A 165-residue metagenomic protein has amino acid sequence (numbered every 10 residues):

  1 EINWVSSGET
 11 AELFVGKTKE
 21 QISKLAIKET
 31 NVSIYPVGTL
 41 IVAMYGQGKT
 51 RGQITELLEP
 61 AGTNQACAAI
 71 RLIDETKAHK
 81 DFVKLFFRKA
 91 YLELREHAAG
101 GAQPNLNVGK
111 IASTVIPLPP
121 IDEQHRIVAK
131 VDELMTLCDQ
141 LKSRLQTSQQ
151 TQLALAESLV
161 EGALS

Functional and structural regions predicted by a protein language model:
G8-V37, T63: Sequence-specific dsDNA recognition surfaces
T10-L13, Q47-G48, E75-T76: Short, charged/polar surface micro-motifs in flexible loops or helix N-caps
L13-V15, G52, A78-K80: Short helix/loop capping segments that flank catalytic or ligand/cofactor-binding pockets
L40-I41: Generic structural signal for buried aliphatic residues
Y45, R51-E56, T63-L72, F82-L118: Glycine-anchored helix-breaking recognition loops at helix->coil/strand junctions
E75-D81, H125: Short, conserved charged micro-motifs
L92-E93, P104, K110-S165: Amphipathic alpha-helical coiled-coil/heptad-repeat segments
